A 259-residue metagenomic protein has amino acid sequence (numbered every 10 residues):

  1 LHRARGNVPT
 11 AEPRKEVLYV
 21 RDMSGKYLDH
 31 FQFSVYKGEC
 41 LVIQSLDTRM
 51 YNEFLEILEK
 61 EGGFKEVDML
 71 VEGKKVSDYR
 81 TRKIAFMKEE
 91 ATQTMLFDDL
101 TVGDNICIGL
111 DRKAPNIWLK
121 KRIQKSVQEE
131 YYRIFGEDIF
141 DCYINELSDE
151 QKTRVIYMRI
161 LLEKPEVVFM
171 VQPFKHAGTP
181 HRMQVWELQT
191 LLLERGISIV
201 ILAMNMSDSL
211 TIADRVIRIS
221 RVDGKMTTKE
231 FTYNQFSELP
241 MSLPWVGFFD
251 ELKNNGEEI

Functional and structural regions predicted by a protein language model:
L1, D223-K253: Conserved beta-strand-loop-alpha-helix hinge in the C-terminal portion of ABC ATPase nucleotide-binding domains
G38-A114: ABC ATPase nucleotide-binding domain signature region
Y157: Hydrophobic anchor residue at the start of the ABC signature
V171-P180: Walker B catalytic motif
R182-R195: Helical segment within the ABC ATPase nucleotide-binding domain
L202-M204: H-loop/switch region of ABC-family ATPase nucleotide-binding domains
S209-T211: A short, surface-exposed alpha-helical micro-motif characterized by mixed small hydrophobic and charged/polar residues
